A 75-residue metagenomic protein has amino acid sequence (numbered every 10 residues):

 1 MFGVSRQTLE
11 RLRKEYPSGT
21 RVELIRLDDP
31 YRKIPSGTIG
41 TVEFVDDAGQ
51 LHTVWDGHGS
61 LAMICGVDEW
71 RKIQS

Functional and structural regions predicted by a protein language model:
F2-S75: Basic/aromatic-rich interaction segments and small domains that mediate binding to polyanionic partners
